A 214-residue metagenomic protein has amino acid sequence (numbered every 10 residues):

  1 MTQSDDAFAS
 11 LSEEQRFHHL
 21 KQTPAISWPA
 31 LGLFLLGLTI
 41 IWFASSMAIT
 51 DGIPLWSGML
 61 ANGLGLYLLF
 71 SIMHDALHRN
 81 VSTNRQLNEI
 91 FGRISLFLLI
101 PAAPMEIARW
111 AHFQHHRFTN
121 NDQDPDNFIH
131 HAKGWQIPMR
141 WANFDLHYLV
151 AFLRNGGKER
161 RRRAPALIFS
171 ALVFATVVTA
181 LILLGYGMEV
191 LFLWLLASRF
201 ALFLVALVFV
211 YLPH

Functional and structural regions predicted by a protein language model:
M1-N62, F97-L196: Non-catalytic, topology-defining segments of multipass membrane proteins
L64-M73, L196-H214: Transmembrane alpha-helical segments that form the membrane-embedded catalytic/substrate-channel core of multi-pass
F70-H78, A108-N120, F209-P213: Histidine-centered catalytic micro-motifs
I72-I90: Aspartate-rich (DDxxD/NDxxD/DxxxD) Mg2+/diphosphate-binding motifs and their adjoining helix-loop segments
N84, L96-F97, L204: Glycine-rich loops and low-complexity Gly/Arg-rich segments that provide flexible linkers or classic glycine-based
E89-L98: Membrane-cytosol interface motif
